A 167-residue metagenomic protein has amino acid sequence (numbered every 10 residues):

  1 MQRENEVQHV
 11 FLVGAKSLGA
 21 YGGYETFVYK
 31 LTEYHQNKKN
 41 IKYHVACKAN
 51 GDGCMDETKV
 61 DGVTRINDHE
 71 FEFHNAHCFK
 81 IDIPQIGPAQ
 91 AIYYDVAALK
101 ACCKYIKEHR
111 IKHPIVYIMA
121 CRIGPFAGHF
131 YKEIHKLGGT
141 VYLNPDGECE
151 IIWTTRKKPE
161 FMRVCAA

Functional and structural regions predicted by a protein language model:
Q2-N5: N-proximal low-complexity "stem/linker" segments adjacent to membrane-targeting elements
V7, L12-Y21, Y34-A89, R122: N-terminal strand-loop element at the rim of the active site of nucleotide-sugar-dependent glycosyltransferases
G23-L31: Conserved alpha-helical elements of sugar-nucleotide-dependent glycosyltransferases
K38-H44, I111-K112, G138-G139: A generic structural motif
F73-K100, T154-F161: A short, charged, and often flexible helix/loop element on the N-terminal side of the glycosyltransferase catalytic
Q90-A101, P114-E150: An aromatic- and histidine-rich active-site surface loop
Y105-P114: Glycine-rich phosphate-binding loop signature in dinucleotide/nucleotide-binding domains
G139-T140, E150-A167: Nucleotide-sugar donor phosphate/pyrophosphate-binding loop at the beta->alpha transition of glycosyltransferases
